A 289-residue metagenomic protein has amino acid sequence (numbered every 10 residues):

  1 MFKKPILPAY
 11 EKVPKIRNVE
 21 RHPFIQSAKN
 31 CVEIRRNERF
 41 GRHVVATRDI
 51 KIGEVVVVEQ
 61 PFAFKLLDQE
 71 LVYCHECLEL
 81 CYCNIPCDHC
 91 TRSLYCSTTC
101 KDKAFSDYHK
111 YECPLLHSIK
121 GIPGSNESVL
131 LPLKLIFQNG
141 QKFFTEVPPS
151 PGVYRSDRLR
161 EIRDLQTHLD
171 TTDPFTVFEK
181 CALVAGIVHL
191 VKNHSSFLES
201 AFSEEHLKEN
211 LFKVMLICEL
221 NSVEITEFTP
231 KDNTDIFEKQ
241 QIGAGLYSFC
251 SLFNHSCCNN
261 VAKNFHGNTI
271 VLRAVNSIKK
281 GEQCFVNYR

Functional and structural regions predicted by a protein language model:
M1-R289: Short alpha-helical interaction motifs and adjacent low-complexity tails used for partner binding in regulatory proteins
